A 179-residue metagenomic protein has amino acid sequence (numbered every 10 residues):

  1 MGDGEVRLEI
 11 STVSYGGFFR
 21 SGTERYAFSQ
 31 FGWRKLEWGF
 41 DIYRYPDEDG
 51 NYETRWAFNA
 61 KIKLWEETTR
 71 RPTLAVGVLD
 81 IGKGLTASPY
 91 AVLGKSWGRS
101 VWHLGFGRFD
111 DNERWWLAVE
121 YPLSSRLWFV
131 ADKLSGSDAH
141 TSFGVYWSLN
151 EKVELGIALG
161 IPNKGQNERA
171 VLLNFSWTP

Functional and structural regions predicted by a protein language model:
M1-P89, S96-S100, D111, L123-W128 (+3 more regions): Transmembrane beta-barrel domains of Gram-negative outer membranes and organellar outer membranes
H103: Alpha-helical interaction elements
D110-N112, S137-D138: Short coil/turn segments at the loop-to-beta-strand junctions that recur within blades of beta-propeller repeat folds
E113-A118: General zinc-binding finger modules coordinated by cysteine/histidine
E120, H140: A C-terminal functional module that forms or caps the active site or interfaces directly with catalytic machinery
